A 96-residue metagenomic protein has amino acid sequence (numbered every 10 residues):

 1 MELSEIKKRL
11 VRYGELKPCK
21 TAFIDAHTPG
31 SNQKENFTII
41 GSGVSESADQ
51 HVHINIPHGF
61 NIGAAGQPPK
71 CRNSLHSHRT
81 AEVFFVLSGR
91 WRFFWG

Functional and structural regions predicted by a protein language model:
M1-G59: A short, N-terminal "cap"/entry segment at the start of jelly-roll beta-barrel domains of the cupin/DSBH fold
T38, G63-A65, F84: Conserved hydrophobic/aromatic positions in well-ordered beta-strands
G43-D49, N61-H78: Conserved short histidine dyad/triad with adjacent acidic residue
S77-G96: A short beta-strand-loop-beta hairpin characteristic of the jelly-roll/cupin
